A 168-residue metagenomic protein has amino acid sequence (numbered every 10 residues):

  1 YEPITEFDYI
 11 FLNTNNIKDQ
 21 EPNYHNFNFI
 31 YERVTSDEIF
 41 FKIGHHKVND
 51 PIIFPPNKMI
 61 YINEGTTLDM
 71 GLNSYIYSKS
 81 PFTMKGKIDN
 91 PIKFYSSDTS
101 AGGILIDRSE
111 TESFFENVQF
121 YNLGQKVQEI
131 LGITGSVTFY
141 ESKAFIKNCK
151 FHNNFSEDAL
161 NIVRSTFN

Functional and structural regions predicted by a protein language model:
Y1-N168: Beta-strand/loop edge motif enriched in small/polar residues
